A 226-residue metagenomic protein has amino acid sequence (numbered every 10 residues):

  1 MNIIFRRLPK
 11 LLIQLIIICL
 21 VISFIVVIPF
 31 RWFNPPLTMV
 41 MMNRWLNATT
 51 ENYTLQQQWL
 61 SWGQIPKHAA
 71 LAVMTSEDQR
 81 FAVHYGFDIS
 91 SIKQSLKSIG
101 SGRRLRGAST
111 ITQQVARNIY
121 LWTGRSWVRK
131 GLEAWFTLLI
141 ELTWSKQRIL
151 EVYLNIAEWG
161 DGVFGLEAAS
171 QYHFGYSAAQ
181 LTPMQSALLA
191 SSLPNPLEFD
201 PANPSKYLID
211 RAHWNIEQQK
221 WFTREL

Functional and structural regions predicted by a protein language model:
N2-L226: Juxtamembrane regions of bacterial inner-membrane/periplasmic proteins, predominantly the peptidoglycan biogenesis
